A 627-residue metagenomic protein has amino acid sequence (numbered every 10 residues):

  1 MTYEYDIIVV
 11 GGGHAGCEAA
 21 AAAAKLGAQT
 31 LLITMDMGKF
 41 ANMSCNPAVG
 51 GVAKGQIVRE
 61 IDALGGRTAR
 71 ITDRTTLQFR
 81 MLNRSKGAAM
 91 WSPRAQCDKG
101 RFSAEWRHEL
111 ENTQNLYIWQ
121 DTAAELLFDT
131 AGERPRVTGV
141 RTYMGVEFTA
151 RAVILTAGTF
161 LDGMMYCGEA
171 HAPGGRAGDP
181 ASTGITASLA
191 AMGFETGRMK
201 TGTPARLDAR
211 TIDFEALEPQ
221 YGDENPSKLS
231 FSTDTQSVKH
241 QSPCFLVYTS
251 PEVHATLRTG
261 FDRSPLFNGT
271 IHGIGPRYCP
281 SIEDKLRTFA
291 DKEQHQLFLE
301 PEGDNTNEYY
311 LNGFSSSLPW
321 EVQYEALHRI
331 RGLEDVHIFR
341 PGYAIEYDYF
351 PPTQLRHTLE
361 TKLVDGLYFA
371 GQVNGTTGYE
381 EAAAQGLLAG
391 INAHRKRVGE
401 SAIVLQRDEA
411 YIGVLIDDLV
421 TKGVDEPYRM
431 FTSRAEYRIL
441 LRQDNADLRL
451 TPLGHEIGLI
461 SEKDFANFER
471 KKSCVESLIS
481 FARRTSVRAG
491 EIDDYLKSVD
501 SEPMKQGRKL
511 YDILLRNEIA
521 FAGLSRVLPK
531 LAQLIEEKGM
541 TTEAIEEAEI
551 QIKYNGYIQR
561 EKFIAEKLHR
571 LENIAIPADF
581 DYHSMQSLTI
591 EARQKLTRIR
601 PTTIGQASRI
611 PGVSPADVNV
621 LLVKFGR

Functional and structural regions predicted by a protein language model:
T2-A15: Beta1/beta-strand and adjacent pyrophosphate-binding region of the FAD-binding site in flavoprotein oxidoreductases
Y3-Y5, Y143-A152: Core beta-strand elements of the Rossmann-like FAD/NAD(P) dinucleotide-binding domain in flavoenzyme oxidoreductases
A21-E125, M144, T156-R176, P180 (+3 more regions): Conserved N-terminal/central alpha/beta ligand/cofactor-binding core
D36-M37, T186-Y324, T421-D494, S498-Q506 (+1 more regions): An anion/pyrophosphate-binding glycine-rich loop and adjacent beta-alpha core in soluble alpha-beta enzymes
L127-E147: Conserved beta-strand-loop-beta-strand element in the redox core of flavoprotein oxidoreductases
Y310-T376, V404-D417, T541-K595, R600: A glycine-rich dinucleotide-binding beta-alpha-beta segment and adjacent secondary-structure elements that constitute
A382-I403: Internal hydrophobic alpha-helix adjacent to the cofactor/substrate pocket in enzyme cavities
R434, L440, T451-N619, V623-R627: Extended, charge-enriched "interface" segments that sit outside catalytic cores
